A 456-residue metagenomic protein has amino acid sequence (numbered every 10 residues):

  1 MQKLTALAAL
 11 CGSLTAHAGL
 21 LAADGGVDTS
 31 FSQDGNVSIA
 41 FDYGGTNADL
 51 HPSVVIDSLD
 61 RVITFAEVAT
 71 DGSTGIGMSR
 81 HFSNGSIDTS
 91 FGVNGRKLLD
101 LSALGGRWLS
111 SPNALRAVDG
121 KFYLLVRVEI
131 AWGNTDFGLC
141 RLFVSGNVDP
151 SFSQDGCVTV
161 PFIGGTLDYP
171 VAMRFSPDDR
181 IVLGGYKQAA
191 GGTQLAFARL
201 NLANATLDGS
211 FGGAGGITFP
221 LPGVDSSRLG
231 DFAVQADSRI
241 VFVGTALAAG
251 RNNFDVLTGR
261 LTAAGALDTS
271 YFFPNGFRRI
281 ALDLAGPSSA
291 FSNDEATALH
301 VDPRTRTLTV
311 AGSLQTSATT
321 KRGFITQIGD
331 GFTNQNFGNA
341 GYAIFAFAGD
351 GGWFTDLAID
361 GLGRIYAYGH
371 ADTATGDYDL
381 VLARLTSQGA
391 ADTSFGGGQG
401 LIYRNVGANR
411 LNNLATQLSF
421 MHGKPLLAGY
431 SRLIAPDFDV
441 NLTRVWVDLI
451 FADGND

Functional and structural regions predicted by a protein language model:
T5-H17: Bacterial N-terminal signal peptides
A18-D456: Extracytoplasmic mature domains of secreted or surface-exposed proteins
